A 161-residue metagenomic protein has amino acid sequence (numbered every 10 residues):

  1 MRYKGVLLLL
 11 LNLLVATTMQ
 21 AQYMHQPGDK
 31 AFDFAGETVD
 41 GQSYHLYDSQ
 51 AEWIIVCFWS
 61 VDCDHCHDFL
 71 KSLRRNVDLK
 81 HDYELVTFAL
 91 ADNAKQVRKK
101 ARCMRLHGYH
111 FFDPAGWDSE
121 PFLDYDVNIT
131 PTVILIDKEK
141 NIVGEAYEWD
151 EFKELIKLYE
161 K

Functional and structural regions predicted by a protein language model:
M1-G5: Positively charged n-region of N-terminal signal peptides that target proteins for export
V6-A16: Bacterial N-terminal signal peptides
Q20-L46, Y109: N-terminal "domain-start" segment that seeds a small globular fold
A31-F32, I54, T130-P131: Short loop/turn microsegments at loop-to-beta-strand junctions
Y44-H67: Short active-site neighborhood of thiol/selenol oxidoreductases, capturing the structured segment around
H67-M104, G116-F122: Structural microenvironment flanking redox-active thiols in thiol-disulfide oxidoreductases
M104-L106, P114-Y159: Thiol/disulfide oxidoreductase modules built on the thioredoxin-like
